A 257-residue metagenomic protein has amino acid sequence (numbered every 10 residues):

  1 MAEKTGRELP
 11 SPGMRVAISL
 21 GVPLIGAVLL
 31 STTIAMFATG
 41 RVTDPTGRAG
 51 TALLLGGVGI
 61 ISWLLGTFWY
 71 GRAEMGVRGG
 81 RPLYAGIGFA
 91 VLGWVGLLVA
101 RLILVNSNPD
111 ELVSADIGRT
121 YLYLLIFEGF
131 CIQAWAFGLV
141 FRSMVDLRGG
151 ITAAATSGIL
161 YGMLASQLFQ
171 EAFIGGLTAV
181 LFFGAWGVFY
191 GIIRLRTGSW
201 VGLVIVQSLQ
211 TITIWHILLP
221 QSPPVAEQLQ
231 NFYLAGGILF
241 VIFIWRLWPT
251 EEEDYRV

Functional and structural regions predicted by a protein language model:
M1-E74, T213-V257: N-terminal, membrane-interfacial amphipathic/helix-forming hydrophobic leader that caps and precedes the first
I25-T33, W94-L102, G158-L168, Q207-L218: Aromatic-anchored segments of alpha-helical transmembrane domains
V42-L54, T120, R148-S157, S199: Membrane-interface starts of transmembrane alpha-helices
T43, R72-P82, V140-G149, R194: Membrane-interface helix-boundary motifs at transmembrane edges
I61, E111-Q170: Function-critical hydrophobic alpha-helical transmembrane segments in multi-pass membrane proteins
M75, G86, L139, A153-A154 (+1 more regions): Alpha-helical transmembrane segments and their helix-entry boundary regions
L104-E111, Q167-G176, P220-E227: Membrane-interface helix caps and helix-loop-helix hairpins in membrane proteins
T178-F232: Functionally important transmembrane alpha-helices
